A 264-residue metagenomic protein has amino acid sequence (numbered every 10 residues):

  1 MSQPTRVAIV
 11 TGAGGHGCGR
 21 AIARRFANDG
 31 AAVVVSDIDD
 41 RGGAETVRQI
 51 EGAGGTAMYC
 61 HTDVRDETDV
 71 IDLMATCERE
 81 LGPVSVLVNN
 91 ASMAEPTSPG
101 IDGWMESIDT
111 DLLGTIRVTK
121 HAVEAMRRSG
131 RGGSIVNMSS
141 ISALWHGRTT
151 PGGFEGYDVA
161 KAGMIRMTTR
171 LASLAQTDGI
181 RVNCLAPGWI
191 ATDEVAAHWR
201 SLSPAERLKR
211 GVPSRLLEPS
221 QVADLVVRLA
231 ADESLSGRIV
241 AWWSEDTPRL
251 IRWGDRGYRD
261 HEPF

Functional and structural regions predicted by a protein language model:
S2-V34: Canonical Rossmann dinucleotide-binding motif of NAD(H)/NADP(H)-dependent dehydrogenases/reductases, specifically
T5-R6, G55-T56, P83-V84, M126-I141 (+2 more regions): Active-site loop of short-chain dehydrogenase/reductase
D40-R41, H61-L73, I101: The beta1-alpha1 cofactor-binding region of Rossmann-like NAD(H)/NADP(H)-dependent oxidoreductases
N90-E95: Conserved NAD(P)H cofactor-binding loop of Rossmann-fold oxidoreductase domains
P96, V136-Q176, W189-I190: Catalytic loop of short-chain dehydrogenase/reductase
P96-I108: Substrate-binding pocket helix/loop in short-chain dehydrogenase/reductase
C184, E206-G257: C-terminal helical subdomain
